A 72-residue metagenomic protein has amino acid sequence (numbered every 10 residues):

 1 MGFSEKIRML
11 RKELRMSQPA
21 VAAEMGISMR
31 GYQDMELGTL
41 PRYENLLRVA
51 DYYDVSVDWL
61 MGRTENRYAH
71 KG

Functional and structural regions predicted by a protein language model:
M1-E13: A short, Lys/Arg-rich alpha-helix, primarily the initiator
K6, S17, R42-N45, S56: Residues that mark the N-terminal boundary/hinge immediately upstream of a DNA-recognition element
I7, V21-A22, Y32, L60: Conserved hydrophobic/aromatic packing and binding residues within compact polymer-binding modules
M9, D51, M61-G72: Short, charged recognition helix plus adjacent turn of helix-turn-helix-like nucleic-acid-binding domains
K12, A23, D51: Alpha-helical residues within the helix-turn-helix
G26, E44-W59: DNA major-groove recognition helix of helix-turn-helix/homeodomain DNA-binding modules
G26-L40: Recognition helix of helix-turn-helix/homeodomain-like DNA-binding domains that insert into the DNA major groove
